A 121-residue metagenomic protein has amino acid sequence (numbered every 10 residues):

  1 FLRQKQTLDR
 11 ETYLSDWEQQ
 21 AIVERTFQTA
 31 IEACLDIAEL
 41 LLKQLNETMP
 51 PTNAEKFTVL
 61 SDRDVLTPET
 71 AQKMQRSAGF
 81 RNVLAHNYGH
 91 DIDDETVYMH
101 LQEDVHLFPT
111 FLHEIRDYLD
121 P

Functional and structural regions predicted by a protein language model:
F1-P121: Solvent-exposed interaction patches of small proteins and small membrane subunits
